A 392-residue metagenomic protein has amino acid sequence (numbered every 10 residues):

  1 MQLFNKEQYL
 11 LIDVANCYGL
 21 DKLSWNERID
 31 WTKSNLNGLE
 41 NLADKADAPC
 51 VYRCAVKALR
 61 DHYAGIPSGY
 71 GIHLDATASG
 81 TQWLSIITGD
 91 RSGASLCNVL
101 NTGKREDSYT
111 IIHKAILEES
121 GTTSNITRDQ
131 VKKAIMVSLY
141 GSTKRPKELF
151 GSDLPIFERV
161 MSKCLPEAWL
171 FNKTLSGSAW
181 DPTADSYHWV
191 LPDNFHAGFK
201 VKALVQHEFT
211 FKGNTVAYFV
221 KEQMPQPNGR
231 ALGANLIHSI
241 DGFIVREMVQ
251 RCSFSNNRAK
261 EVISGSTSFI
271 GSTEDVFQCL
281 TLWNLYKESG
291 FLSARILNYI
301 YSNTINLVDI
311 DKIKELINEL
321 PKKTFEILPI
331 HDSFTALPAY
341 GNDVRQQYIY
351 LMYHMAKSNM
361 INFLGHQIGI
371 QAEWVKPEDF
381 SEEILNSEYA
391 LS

Functional and structural regions predicted by a protein language model:
M1-S392: Conserved catalytic core of nucleotide polymerization and phosphodiester-bond processing enzymes
